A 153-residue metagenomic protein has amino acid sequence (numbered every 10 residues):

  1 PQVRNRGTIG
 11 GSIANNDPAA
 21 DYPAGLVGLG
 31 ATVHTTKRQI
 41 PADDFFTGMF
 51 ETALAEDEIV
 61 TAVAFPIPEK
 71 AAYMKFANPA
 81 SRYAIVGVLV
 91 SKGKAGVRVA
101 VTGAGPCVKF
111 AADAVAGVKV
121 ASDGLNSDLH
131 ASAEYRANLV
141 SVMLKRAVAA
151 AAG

Functional and structural regions predicted by a protein language model:
P1-G153: C-terminal structural segment of proteins
